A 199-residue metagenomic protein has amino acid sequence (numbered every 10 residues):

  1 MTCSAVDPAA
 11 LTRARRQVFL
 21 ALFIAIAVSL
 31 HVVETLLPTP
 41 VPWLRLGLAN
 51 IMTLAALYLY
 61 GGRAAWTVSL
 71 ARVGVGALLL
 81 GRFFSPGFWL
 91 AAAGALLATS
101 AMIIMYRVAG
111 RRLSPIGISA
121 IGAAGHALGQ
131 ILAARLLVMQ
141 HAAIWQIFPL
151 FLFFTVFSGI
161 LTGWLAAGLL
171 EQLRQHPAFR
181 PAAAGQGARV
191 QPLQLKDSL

Functional and structural regions predicted by a protein language model:
T2-A56: Hydrophobic transmembrane alpha-helices
A9-R16, W43-L44, L80, V108-R112 (+1 more regions): Helix-boundary and loop/linker segments of multi-pass membrane transporters
Q17-L22, A55, W66-L70, F88-A93 (+2 more regions): Hydrophobic alpha-helical transmembrane segments
A27, H31, L57, G76-L80 (+4 more regions): Structural signal for membrane-spanning alpha-helices in multi-pass inner-membrane proteins, emphasizing helix cores
H31-L46, A71-M102, A143, I147: Interfacial aromatic-anchored transmembrane helix boundaries in multi-pass membrane proteins
L36, L59, A109-R112: Helix-loop interface residues and adjacent transmembrane-helix termini in multi-pass membrane transporters, primarily
L48-R63, A101-Y106: Generic transmembrane alpha-helix motif of multi-pass integral membrane proteins
S85-W89, I104, V108-L199: Membrane-embedded alpha-helical hairpins and interfacial helices in multi-pass inner-membrane proteins
